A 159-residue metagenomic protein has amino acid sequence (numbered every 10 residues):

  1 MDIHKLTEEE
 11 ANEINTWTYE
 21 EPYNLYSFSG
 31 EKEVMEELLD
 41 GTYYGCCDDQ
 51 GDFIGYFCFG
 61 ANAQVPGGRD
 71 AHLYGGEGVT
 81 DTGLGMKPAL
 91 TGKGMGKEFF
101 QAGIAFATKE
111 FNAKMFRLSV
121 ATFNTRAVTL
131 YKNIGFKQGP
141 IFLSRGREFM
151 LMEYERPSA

Functional and structural regions predicted by a protein language model:
M1-I14: A short beta-loop-alpha structural element at the N-terminal edge of CoA-dependent acyl/N-acetyltransferase catalytic
E8, T16-A89, E110, F142-L143 (+1 more regions): Acetyl-CoA-dependent GNAT
G41, R147-M152: Short hydrophobic/aromatic beta-strand or adjacent loop that forms the aromatic wall/cage of a ligand/substrate-binding
L90, G94-G103: Conserved acetyl-CoA pyrophosphate-binding loop and the N-cap/start of the following alpha-helix in GNAT-like
K97, T122-P140: Conserved active-site alpha-helix within GNAT-family acetyltransferase domains
K109-S119: Conserved GNAT acetyl-CoA-binding A-motif
R117-V128, S144-F149: Conserved beta-strand-loop-alpha-helix junction that forms the acyl-donor binding cleft
